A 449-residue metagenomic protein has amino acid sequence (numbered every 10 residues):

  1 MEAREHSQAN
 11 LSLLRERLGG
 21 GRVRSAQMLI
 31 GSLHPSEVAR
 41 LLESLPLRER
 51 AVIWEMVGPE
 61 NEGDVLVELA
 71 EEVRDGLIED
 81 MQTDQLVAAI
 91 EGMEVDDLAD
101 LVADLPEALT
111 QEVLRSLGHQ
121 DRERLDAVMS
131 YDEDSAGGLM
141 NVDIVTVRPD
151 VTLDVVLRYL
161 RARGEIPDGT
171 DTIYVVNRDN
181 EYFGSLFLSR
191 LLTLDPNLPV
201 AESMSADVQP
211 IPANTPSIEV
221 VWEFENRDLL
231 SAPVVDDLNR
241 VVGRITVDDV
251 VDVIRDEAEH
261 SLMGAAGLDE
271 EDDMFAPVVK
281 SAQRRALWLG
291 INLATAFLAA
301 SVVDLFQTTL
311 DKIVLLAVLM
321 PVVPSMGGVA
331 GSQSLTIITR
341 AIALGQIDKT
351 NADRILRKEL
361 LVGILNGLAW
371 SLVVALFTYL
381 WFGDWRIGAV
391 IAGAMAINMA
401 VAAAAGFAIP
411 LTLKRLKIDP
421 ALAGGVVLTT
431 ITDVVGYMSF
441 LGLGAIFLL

Functional and structural regions predicted by a protein language model:
M1-L268: Hydrophobic packing positions in regular secondary-structure scaffolds
L109, R124, M399-A404, V434: Mid-bilayer segments of alpha-helical transmembrane spans in multi-pass integral membrane proteins that mediate
D150, H260-A404, A408-L422, V426-I431 (+1 more regions): Alpha-helical transmembrane segments and their membrane-interface boundaries that form or gate the permeation pathway
L157-R158, Y437-F440: Extended alpha-helical regions
D237, D249-V250, S334, P420 (+1 more regions): Generic detector of well-ordered alpha-helical packing
